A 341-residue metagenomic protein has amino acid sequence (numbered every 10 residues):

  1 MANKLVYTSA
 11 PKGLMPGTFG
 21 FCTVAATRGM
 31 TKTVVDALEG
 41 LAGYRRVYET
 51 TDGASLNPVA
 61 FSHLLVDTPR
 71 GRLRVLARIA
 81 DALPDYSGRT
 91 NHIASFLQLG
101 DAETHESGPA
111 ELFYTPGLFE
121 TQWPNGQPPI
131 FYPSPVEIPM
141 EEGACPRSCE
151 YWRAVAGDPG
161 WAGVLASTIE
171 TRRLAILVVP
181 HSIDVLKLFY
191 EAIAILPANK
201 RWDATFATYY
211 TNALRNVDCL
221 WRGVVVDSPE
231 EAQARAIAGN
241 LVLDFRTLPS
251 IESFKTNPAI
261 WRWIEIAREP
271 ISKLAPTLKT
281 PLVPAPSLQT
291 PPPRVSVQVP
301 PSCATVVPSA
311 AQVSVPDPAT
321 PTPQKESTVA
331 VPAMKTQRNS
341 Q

Functional and structural regions predicted by a protein language model:
M1-P292: N-terminal module detector in large eukaryotic regulators
L288-T290, R294-Q341: Low-complexity, Pro/Ser/Thr/Gly/Ala-rich intrinsically disordered linkers and tails that serve as
